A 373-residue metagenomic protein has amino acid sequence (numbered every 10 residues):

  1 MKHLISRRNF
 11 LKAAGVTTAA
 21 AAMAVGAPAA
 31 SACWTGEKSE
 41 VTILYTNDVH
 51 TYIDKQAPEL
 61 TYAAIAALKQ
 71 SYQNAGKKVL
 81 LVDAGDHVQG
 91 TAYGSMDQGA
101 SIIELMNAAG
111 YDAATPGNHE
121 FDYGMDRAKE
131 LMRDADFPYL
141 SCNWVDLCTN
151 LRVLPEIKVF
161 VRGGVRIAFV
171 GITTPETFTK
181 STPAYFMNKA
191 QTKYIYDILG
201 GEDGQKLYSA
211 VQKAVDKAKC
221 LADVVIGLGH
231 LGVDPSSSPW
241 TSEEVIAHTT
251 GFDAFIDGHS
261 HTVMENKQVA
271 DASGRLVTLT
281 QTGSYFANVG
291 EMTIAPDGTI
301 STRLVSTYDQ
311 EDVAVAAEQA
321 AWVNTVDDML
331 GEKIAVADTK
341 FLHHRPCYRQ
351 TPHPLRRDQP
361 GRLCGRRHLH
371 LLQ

Functional and structural regions predicted by a protein language model:
K2-G15, S31-E311, P360, C364-R367: Acidic, metal/ion-coordinating pockets
A14-A22: Sec-dependent signal peptide hydrophobic core
M23-A29: C-terminal segment of classical bacterial N-terminal signal peptides
F178-K180, A295-Q373: A short C-terminal boundary segment appended to hydrolase-like catalytic domains
